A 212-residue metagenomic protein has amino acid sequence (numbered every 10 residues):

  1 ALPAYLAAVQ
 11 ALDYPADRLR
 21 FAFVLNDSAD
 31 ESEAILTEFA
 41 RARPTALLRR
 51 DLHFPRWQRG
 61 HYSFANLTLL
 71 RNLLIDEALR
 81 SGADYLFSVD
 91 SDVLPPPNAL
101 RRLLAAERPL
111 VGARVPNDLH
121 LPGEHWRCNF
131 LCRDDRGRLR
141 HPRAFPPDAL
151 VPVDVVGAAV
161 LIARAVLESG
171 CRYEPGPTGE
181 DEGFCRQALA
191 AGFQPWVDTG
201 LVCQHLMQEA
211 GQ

Functional and structural regions predicted by a protein language model:
A7-R18: Short, acidic, metal-binding catalytic loop of nucleotide-sugar glycosyltransferases
D13, A78, A188: Hydrophobic pocket-lining residues that define ligand/cofactor binding sites across diverse proteins
D17-D27, R49-R50: Short beta-strand/loop segment that forms part of the nucleotide-sugar
E33-A83: Active-site-proximal specificity loops/subdomain of glycosyltransferases
I75, P96-E174: Conserved catalytic core of nucleotide-sugar-dependent glycosyltransferases
G82-L94: Short beta-strand-to-loop acidic/aromatic patch adjacent to the donor-nucleotide binding site
D148-A159, R164-Q212: C-terminal catalytic/acceptor-binding lobe
